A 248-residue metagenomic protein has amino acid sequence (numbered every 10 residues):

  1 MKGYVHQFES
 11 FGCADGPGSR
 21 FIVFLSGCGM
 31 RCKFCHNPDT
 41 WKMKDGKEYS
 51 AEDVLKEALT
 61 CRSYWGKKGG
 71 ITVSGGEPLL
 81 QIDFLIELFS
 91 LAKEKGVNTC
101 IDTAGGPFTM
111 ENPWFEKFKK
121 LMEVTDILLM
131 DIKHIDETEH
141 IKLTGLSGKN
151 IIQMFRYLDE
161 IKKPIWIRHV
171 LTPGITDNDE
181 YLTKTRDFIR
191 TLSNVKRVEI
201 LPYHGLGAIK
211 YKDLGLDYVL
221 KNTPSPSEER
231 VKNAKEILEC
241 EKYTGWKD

Functional and structural regions predicted by a protein language model:
M1-L25, G29-K47, T60-K67: N-terminal [4Fe-4S]-dependent radical SAM core
K2-C13, W166, L171-D248: Auxiliary Fe-S-binding modules of radical SAM enzymes
G16, F34, M43-G46, I82 (+3 more regions): Generic domain-boundary/flexible-linker signal
D39-M43, I141-S147, G215-T223: Short glycine-enriched, charge-decorated loop/helix-capping segments at active-site entrances that position
E48, G145-G148, S225-E228: Short, conserved loop/turn and helix-capping segments at secondary-structure boundaries that abut family-defining
L59-S63, K67-G70, G75, L79-L201 (+1 more regions): Conserved AdoMet/S-adenosylmethionine-binding subsite of the radical SAM
